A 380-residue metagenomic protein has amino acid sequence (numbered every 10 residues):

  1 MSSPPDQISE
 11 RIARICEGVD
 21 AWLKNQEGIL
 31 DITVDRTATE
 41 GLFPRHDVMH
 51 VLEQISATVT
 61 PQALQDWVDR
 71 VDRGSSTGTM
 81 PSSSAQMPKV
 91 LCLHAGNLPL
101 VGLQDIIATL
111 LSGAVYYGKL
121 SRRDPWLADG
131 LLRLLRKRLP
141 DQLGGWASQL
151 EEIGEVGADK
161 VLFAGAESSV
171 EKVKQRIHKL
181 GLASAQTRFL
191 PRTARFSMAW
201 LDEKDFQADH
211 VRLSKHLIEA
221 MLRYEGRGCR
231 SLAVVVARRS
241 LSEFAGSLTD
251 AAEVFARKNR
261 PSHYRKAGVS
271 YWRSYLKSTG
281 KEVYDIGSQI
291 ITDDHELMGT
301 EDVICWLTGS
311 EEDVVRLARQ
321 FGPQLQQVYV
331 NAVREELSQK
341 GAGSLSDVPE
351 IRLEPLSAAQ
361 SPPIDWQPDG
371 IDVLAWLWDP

Functional and structural regions predicted by a protein language model:
M1-K89, L325-V333: N-terminal Rossmann-like NAD(P)+-binding subdomain of aldehyde/semialdehyde dehydrogenases
S2-D20, K137-R138, Q142-E151, V156-G157 (+3 more regions): Conserved C-terminal structural/oligomerization subdomain of aldehyde/semialdehyde dehydrogenase
R11, G113, L201, R238 (+1 more regions): Residue-level signal for inorganic ion chemistry
G41, K137-D141, E171-G299: ALDH superfamily catalytic-core signature
V68-Q142, W146, S197: Conserved small-residue-rich beta-alpha loop and adjacent elements that most often cradle the phosphate/pyrophosphate
K89-V90, V115-G118, G157-L162, T187-R188 (+5 more regions): Hydrophobic beta-strand segments of well-ordered beta-sheets in folded domains
H94-A95, L162-E167, D202-D205, V236-S240 (+2 more regions): Structural motif
S148-I177: A charged, well-structured terminal subsegment
